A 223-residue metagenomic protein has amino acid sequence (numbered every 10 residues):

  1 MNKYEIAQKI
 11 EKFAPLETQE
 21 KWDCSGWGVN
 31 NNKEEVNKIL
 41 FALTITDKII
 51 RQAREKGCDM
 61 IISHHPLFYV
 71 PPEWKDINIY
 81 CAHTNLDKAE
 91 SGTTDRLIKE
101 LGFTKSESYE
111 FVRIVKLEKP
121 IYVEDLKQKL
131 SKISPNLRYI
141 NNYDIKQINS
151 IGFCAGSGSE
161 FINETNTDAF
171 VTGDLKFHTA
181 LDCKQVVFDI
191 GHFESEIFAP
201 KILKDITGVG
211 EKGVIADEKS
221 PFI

Functional and structural regions predicted by a protein language model:
M1-I223: Active-site catalytic microenvironments in core metabolic enzymes, especially phosphate/sugar-handling
